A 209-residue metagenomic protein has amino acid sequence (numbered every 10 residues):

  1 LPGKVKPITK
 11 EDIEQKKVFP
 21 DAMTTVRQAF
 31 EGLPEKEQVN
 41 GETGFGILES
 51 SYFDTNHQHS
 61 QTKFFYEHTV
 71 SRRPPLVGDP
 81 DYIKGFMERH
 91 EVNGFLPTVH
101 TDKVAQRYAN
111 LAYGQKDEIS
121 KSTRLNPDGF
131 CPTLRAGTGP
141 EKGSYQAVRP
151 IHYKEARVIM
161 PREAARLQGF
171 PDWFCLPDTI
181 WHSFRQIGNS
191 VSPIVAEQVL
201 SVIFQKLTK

Functional and structural regions predicted by a protein language model:
L1-Y113: Class I S-adenosyl-L-methionine
T24, Q28, I47, D81 (+4 more regions): A structural signal for well-ordered alpha-helical segments within the folded catalytic domains of diverse enzymes
F30, L134-R135, L167: Bulky hydrophobic/aromatic "packing anchor" residues in well-ordered structure
E88, V92-S144: Internal helical hairpin/lid segments
V148-D172: Low-complexity, glycine/alanine/valine/leucine- and proline-rich hydrophobic stretches
I159, T179-K209: Generic C-terminus detector
W173-T179: Short FAD-binding loop at a beta-strand-to-alpha-helix junction that anchors the flavin cofactor in diverse
